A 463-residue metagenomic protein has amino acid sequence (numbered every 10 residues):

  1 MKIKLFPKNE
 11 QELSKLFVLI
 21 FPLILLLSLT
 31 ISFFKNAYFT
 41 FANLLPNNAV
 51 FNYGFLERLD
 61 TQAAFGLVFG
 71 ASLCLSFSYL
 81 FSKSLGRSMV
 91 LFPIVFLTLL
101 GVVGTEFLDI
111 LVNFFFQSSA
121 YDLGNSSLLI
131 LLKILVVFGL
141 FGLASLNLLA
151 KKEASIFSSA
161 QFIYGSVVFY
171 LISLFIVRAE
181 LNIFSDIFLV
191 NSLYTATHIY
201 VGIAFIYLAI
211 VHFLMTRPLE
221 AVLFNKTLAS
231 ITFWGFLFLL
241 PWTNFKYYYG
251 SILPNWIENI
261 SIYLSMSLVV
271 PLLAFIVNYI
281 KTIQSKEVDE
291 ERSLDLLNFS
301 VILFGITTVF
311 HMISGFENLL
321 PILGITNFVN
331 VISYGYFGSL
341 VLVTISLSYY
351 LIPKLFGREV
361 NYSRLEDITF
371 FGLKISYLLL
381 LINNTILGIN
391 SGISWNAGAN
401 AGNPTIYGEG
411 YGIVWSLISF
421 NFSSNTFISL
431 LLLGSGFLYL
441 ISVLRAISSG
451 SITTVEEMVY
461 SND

Functional and structural regions predicted by a protein language model:
M1-K8: Short, Lys/Arg-rich, polar N-terminal cytosolic tail immediately upstream of the first transmembrane signal-anchor
S14-F115, S127-N147, A160-L181, Y194-P218 (+6 more regions): Hydrophobic cores of alpha-helical transmembrane segments in multi-pass integral membrane proteins
F114-D122, Y248-I257: Membrane-interface helix caps and helix-loop-helix hairpins in membrane proteins
S119-S126, L148, F188-N191: Extracytoplasmic redox metalloprotein regions
D186-I187, F205: Functional cores that coordinate and move charged inorganic groups
F188-L193, L253-S265: Interfacial loop-to-helix transition and helix-capping segments at the boundaries of transmembrane helices
E287-S293: Histidine/acidic residue-rich metal-binding segments in metalloenzymes
L320-F328: Flexible, glycine/threonine-enriched loop-and-boundary segments that flank and lead into catalytic domains of large
